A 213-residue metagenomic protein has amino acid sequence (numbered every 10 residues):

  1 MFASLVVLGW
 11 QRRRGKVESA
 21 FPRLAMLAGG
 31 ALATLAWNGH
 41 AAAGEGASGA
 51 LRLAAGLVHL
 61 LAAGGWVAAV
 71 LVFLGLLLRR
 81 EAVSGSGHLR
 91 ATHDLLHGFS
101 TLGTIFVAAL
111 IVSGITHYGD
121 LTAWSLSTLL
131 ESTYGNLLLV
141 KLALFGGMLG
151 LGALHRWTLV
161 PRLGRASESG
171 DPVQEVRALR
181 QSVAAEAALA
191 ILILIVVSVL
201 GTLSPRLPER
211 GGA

Functional and structural regions predicted by a protein language model:
M1-A213: Polytopic transmembrane helical bundles with strong interfacial aromatic enrichment
